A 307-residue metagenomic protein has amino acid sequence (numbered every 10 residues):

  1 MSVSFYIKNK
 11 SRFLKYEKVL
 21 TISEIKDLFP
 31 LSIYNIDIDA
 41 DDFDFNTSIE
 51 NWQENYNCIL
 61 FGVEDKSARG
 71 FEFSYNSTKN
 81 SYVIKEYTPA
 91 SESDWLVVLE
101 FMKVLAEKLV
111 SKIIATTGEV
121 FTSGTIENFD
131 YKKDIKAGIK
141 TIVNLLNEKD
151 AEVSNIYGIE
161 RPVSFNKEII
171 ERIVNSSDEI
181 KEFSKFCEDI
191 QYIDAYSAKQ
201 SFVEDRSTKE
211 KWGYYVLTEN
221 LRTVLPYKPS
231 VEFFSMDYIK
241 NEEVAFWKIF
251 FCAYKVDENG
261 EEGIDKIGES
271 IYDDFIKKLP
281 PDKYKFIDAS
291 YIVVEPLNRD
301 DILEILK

Functional and structural regions predicted by a protein language model:
M1-K307: Acidic (Asp/Glu-rich) sequence patches and key acidic residues that form negatively charged surfaces used
